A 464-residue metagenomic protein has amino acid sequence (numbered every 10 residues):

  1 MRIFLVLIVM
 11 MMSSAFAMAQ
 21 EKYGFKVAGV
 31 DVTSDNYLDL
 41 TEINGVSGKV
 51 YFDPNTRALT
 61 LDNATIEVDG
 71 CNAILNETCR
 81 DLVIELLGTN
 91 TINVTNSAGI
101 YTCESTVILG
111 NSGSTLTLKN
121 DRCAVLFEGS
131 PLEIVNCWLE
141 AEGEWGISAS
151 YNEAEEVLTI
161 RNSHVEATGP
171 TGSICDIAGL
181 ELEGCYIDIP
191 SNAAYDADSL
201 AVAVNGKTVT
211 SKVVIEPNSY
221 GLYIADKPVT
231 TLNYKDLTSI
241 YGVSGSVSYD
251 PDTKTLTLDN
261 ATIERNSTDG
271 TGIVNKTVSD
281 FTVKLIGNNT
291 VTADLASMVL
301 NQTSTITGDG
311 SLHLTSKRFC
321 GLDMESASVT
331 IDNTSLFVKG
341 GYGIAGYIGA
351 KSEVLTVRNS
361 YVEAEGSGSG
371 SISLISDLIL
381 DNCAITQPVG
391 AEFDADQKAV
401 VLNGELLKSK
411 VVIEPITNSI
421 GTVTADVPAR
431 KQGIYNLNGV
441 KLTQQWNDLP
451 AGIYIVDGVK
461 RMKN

Functional and structural regions predicted by a protein language model:
M1-Q20: Bacterial Sec-dependent N-terminal signal peptides
F4, V209, V214, V389 (+4 more regions): Small/flexible residues
I8-M10, V135, E142, T443: Intrinsically disordered regions, especially transient/low-confidence alpha-helical propensity segments and coil-helix
I8-V9, I134, I331, G458-M462: Generic N-terminal leader/processing signal
Q20-I416: A composition-driven surface/loop motif
T417-N464: C-terminal outer-membrane/trafficking sorting elements
